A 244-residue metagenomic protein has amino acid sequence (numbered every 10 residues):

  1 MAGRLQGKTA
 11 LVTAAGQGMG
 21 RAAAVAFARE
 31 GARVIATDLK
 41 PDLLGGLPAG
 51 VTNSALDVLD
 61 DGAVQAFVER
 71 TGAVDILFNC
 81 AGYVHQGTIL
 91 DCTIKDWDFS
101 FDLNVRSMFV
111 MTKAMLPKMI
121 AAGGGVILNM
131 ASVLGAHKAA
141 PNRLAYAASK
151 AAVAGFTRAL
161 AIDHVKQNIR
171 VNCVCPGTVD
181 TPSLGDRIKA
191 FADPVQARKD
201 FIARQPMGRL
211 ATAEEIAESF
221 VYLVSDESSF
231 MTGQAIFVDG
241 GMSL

Functional and structural regions predicted by a protein language model:
T88-I89, D96-F101, F201: Substrate-binding pocket helix/loop in short-chain dehydrogenase/reductase
C92, K138-A147, A159, R187: Active-site loop-to-helix junction immediately N-terminal to the catalytic Tyr of the SDR YXXXK motif in Rossmann-fold
F109, R209-V238, S243: C-terminal substrate-recognition "lid" of short-chain dehydrogenase/reductases
T112, S149, T157: Active-site helix of classical SDR
S132: Residue(s) in the substrate-gating loop at a strand-loop-helix junction that position the organic substrate next
V165, R170, M231-G233: Short, small/polar-rich loop/turn modules that mediate ligand/substrate recognition or access, typified
P176-D186: Short, flexible catalytic-loop segment of classical short-chain dehydrogenase/reductase
